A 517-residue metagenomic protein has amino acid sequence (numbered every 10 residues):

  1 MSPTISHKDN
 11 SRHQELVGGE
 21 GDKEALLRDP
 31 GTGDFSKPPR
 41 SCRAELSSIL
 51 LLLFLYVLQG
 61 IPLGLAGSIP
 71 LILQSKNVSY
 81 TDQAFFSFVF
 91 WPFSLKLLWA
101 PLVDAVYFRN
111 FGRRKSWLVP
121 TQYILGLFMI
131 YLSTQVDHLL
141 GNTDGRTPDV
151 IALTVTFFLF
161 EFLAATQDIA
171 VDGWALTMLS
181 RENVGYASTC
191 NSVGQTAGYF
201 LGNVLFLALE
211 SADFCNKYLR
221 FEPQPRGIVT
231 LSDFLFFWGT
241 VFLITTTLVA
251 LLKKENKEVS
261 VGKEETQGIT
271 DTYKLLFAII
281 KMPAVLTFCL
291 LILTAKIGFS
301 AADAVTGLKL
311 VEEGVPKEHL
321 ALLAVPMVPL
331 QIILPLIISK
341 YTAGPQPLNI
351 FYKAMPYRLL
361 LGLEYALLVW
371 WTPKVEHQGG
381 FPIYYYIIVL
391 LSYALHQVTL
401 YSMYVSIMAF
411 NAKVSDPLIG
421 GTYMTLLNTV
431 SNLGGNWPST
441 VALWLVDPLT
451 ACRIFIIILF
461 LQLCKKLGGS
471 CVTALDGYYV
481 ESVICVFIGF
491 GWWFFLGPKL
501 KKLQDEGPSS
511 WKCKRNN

Functional and structural regions predicted by a protein language model:
M1-R43, L127, S133-T154, T166-Q167 (+4 more regions): Intracellular loop-helix junctions on the cytosolic face of multi-pass helical membrane proteins
R28-F93, L286-E313, L320-L323: Helix-loop boundary and gating motifs at the non-cytosolic
Y80-T81, L176-N191, K317-E318, Y386-I387 (+1 more regions): Loop-to-transmembrane helix entry/capping segments in MFS-fold secondary transporters and related SLC/MFSD carriers
V89-L97, L125, G185-K217, A324-V328 (+1 more regions): Glycine-rich segments within core transmembrane alpha-helices of 12-TM secondary carriers
L95-G112, E210, Q331-P356, T372-P373 (+1 more regions): Helix-to-loop junctions at the C-terminal end of transmembrane segments in multipass secondary transporters
F111-V119, A208-T240, N349, W444-I488: A membrane-interface helix-boundary motif in multi-pass transporters
L118-R146, P356-P382: C-terminal ends and interior cores of transmembrane alpha-helices in multi-pass membrane transporters/permeases
F162-L179, L400-T422: Intracellular juxtamembrane helix-capping segments at the cytosolic ends of symmetry-related transmembrane helices
